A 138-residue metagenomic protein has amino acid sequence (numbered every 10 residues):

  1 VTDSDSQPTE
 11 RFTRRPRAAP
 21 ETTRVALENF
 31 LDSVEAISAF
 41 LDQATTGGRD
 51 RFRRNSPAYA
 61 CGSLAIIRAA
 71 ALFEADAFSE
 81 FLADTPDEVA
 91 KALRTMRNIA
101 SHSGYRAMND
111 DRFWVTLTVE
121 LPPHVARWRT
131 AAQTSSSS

Functional and structural regions predicted by a protein language model:
T2-S138: Solvent-exposed interaction patches of small proteins and small membrane subunits
